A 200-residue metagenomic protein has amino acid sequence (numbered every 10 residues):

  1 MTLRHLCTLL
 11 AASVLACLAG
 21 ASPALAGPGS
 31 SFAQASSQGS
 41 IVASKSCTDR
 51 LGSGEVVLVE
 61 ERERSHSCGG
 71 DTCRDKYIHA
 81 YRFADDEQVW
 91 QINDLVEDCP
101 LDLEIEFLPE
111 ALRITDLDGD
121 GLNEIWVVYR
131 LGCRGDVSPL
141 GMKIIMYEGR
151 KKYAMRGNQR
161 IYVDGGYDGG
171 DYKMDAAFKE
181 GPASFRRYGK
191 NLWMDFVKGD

Functional and structural regions predicted by a protein language model:
T8-G20: Bacterial N-terminal signal peptides
L25-R50, L140-K143, Y147-D200: Acidic, small-residue rich beta-repeat scaffolds with periodic aromatic anchors
S36-K45, C99-L112: Repeat-based blade/solenoid architectures
A43-G52, A111-G119: Structural signature of eukaryotic scaffold interfaces centered on beta-propeller domains
G52-E61, D118-Y129: Acidic/hydrophobic-patterned starts of short beta strands in beta-sheet-rich repeat architectures
S65-R74, L101-I105, G132-S138: Short consensus segments that form the blades of beta-propeller domains, in both extracellular/periplasmic
V89-E104, Y162-A176: Surface-exposed loop and turn segments in beta-propeller and other repeat-based domains that flank or scaffold
R113-N123, Y147-K152: A short, structured loop/turn motif at beta-sheet edges
